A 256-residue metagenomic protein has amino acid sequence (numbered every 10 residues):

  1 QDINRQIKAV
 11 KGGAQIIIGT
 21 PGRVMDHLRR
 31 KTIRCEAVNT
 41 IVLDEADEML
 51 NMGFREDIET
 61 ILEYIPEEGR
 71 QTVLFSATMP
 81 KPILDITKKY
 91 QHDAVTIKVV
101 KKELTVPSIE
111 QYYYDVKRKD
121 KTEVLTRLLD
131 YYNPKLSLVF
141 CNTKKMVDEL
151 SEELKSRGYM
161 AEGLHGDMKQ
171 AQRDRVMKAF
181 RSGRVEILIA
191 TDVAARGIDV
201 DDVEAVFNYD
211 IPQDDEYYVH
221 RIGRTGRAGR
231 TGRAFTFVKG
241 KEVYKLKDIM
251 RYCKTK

Functional and structural regions predicted by a protein language model:
Q1-K256: Conserved helicase RecA-like core
